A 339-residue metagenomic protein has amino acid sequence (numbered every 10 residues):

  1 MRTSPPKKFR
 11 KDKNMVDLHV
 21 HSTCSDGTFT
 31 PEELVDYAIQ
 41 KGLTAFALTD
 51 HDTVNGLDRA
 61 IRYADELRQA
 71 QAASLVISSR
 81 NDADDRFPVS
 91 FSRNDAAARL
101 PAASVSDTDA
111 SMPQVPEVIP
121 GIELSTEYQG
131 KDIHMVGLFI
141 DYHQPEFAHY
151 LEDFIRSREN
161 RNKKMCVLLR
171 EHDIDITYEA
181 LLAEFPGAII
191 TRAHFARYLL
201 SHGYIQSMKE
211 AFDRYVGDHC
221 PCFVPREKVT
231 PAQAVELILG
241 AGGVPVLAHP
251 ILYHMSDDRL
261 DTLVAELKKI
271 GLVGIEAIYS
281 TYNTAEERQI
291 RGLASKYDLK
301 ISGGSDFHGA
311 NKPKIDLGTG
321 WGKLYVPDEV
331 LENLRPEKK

Functional and structural regions predicted by a protein language model:
M1-R80, R86-A102, D107-K131, V216-G217 (+1 more regions): An N-terminally biased module of ancient metal coordination in phosphate/nucleic-acid-related enzymes
R2, D65-L75, A97-A98, D107-A265 (+1 more regions): Extended substrate/RNA-proximal surfaces in nucleic-acid metabolism proteins
S305-K338: Catalytic core of soluble alpha/beta enzymes
